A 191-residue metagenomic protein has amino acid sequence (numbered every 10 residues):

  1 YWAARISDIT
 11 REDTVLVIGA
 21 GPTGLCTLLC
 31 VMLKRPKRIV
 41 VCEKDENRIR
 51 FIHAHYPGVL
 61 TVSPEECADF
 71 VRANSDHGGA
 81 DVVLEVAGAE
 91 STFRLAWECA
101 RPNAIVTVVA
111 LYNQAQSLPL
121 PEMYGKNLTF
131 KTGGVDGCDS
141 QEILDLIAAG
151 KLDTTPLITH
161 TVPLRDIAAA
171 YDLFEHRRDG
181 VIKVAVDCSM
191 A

Functional and structural regions predicted by a protein language model:
Y1-E65: Mid-domain Rossmann-like dinucleotide-binding core that forms the NAD(H)/NADP(H) cofactor-binding site
S7-I9, I49-R50, A54-T129: Glycine-rich cofactor phosphate-binding loops and adjacent beta1-alpha1 units of small-molecule cofactor enzyme domains
T10, K34, G78, L152 (+1 more regions): Structured loop/turn residues at beta-strand edges in well-structured enzyme cores
L16, V40, I105-T107, K131 (+1 more regions): Structural detector of well-ordered beta-strand residues that form the stable sheet scaffold of enzyme domains
E43, A110, G134: Conserved acidic E/D residue at the C-terminus of a beta-strand in Rossmann-like folds
R94, E98, G137-A191: C-terminal hydrophobic helical "lid"/dimerization subdomain of Rossmann-like NAD(P)H-dependent oxidoreductases
